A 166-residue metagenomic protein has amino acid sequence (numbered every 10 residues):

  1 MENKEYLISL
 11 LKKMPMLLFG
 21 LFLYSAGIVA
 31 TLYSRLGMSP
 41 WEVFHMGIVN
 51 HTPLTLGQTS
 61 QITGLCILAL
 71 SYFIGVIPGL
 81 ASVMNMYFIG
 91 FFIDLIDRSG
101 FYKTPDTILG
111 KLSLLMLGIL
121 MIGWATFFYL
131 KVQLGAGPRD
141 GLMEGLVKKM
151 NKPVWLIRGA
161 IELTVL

Functional and structural regions predicted by a protein language model:
E2-L166: Core subunits and conserved enzymes of cellular information-processing and envelope-translocation systems across
